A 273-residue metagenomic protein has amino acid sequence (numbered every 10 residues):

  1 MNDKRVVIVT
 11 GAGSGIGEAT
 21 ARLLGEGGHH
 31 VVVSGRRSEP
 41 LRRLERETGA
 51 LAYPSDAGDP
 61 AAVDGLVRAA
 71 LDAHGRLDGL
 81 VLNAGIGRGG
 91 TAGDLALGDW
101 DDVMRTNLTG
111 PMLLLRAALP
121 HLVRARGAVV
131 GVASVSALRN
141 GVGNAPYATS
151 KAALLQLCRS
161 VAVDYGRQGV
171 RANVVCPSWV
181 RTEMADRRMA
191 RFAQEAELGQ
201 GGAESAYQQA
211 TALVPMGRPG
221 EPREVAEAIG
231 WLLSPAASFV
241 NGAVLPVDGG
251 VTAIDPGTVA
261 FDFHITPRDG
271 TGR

Functional and structural regions predicted by a protein language model:
G13-G15: Conserved glycine-rich cofactor-binding loop
T91-A92, A96-M104, A210: Substrate-binding pocket helix/loop in short-chain dehydrogenase/reductase
L115, S150, C158: Active-site helix of classical SDR
P120, V163-D164, S238: Alpha-helical segment proximal to the catalytic Tyr-Lys
S134: Residue(s) in the substrate-gating loop at a strand-loop-helix junction that position the organic substrate next
G166, R171, V240-G242: Short, small/polar-rich loop/turn modules that mediate ligand/substrate recognition or access, typified
V174, E197-A236, V240, G249 (+1 more regions): C-terminal helical subdomain
